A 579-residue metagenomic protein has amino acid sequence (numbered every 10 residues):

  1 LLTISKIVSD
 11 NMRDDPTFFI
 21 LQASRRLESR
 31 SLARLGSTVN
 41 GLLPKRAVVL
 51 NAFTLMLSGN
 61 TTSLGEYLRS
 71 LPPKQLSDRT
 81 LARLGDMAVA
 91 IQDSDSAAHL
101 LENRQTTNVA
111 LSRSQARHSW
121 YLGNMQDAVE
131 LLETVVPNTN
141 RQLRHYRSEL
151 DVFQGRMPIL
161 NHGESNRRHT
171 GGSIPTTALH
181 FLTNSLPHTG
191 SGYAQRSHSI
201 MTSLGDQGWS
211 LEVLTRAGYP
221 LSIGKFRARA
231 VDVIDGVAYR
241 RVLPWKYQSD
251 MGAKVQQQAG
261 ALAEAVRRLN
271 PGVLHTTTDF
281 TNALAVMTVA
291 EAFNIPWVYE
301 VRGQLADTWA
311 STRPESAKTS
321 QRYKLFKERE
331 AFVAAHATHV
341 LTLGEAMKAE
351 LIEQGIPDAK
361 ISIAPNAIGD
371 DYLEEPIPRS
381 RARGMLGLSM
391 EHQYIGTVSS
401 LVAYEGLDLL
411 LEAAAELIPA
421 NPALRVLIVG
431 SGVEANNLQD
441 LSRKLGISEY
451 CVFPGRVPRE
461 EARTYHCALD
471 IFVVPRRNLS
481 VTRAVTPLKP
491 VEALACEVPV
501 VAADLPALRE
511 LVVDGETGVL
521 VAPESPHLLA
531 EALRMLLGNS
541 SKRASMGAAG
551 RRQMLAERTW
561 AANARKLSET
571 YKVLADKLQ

Functional and structural regions predicted by a protein language model:
L1-F53, G59, T139-D232, V237: N-terminal subdomain of nucleotide-sugar transferases
E164-N166, E374-L388: A short helix/loop element that forms part of the nucleotide-sugar donor recognition site in Leloir-type
A178-H180, S389-A414: Conserved donor-binding/catalytic core segment of Leloir-type glycosyltransferases
A217, A346, A367: Carbohydrate-associated surface elements
G384, A423, L528, M535 (+3 more regions): A short, well-ordered alpha-helix in the C-terminal region of glycosyltransferases
N437-E461: Nucleotide-activated donor-binding/catalytic signature segment of Leloir-type glycosyltransferases, i.e., the conserved
V474, E492-A495, P499-A502: Short hydrophobic beta-strand element within catalytic cores of glycosyltransferases and related nucleotide-activated
D514-G515, V519-P526, M535-S541: Conserved acidic donor-binding segment of nucleotide-sugar-dependent glycosyltransferases
